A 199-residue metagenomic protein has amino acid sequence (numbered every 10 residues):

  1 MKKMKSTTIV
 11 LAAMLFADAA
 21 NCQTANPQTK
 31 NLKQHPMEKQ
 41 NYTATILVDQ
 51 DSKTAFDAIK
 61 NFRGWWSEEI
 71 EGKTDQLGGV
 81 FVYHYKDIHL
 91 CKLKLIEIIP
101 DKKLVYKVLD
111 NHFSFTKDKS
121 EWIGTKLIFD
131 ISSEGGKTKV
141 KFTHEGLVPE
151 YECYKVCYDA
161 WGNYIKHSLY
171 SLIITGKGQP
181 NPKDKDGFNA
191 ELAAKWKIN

Functional and structural regions predicted by a protein language model:
M1-L32, M37: Bacterial Sec-dependent N-terminal signal peptides
C22-T74, N199: Hydrophobic ligand-binding cavity/cleft-lining segments
L32-K33, F81-V82, S114-S120: Short, P/G- and charge-enriched loop/turn segments at secondary-structure junctions
K39, K86-I88: Glycine-centered tight beta-turn/hairpin loop motif at sheet-sheet or coil-to-beta transitions
T45-D49, V82-H84, K94, D130: Generic structural detector for well-ordered beta-strands
T54-I59, F81, L95, Y106 (+3 more regions): Hydrophobic pocket/interface hotspot
S67-G72, H89-G136, E145-L147: Hydrophobic-ligand binding "helix-grip"
G146-N199: A conserved amphipathic terminal alpha-helix motif
